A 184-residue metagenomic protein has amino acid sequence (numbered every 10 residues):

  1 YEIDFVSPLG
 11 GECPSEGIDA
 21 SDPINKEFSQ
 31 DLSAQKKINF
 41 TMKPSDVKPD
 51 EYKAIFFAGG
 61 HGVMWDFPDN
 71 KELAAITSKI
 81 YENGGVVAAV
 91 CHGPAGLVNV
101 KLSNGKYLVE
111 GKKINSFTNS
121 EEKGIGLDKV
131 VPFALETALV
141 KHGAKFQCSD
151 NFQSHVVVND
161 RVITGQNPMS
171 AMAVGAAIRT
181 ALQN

Functional and structural regions predicted by a protein language model:
Y1-N83, A95-N184: Extended, subdomain-level signal for the structured scaffold at the beginning of enzyme domains
G84-A88: Conserved, well-structured core segments that form or line functional sites
C91: Catalytic, metal-anchored helix/loop core of enzyme active sites in primary metabolism
